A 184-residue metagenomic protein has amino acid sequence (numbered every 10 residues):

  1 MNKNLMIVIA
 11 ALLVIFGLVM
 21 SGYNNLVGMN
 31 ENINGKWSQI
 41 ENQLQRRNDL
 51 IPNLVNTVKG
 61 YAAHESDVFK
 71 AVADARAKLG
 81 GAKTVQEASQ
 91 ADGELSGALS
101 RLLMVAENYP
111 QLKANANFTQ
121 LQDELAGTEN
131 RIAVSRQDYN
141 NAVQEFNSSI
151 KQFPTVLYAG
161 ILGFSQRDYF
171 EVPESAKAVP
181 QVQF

Functional and structural regions predicted by a protein language model:
M1-F184: A helix-centric hydrophobic-segment signal that preferentially recognizes long, alpha-helical stretches used
